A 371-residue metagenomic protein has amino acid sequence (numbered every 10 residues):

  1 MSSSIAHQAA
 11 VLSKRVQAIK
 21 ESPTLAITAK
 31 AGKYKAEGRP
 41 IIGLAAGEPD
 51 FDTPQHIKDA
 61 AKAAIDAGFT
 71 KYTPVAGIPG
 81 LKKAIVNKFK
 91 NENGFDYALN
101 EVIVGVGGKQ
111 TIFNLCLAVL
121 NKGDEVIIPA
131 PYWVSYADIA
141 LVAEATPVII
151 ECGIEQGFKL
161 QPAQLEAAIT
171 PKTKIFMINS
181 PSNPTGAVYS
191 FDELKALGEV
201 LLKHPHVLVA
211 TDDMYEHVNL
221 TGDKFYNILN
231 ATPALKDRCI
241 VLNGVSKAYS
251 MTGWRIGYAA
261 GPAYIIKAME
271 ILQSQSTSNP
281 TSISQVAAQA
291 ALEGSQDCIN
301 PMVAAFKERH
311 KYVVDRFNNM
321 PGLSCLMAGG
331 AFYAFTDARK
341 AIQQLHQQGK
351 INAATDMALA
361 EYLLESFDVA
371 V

Functional and structural regions predicted by a protein language model:
S2-L12, V16, K20-S22, I27 (+3 more regions): PLP-dependent class I/II
G32, V86, K90, C116-L117: Generic structural signal for well-ordered alpha-helical scaffold segments
I42-D50, A63-K82: A glycine-/small-polar-enriched, mobile loop at the entrance of the PLP active site in fold-type I
Y72-G105: Conserved N-terminal alpha-helix of the aminotransferase class I/II PLP-enzyme fold
